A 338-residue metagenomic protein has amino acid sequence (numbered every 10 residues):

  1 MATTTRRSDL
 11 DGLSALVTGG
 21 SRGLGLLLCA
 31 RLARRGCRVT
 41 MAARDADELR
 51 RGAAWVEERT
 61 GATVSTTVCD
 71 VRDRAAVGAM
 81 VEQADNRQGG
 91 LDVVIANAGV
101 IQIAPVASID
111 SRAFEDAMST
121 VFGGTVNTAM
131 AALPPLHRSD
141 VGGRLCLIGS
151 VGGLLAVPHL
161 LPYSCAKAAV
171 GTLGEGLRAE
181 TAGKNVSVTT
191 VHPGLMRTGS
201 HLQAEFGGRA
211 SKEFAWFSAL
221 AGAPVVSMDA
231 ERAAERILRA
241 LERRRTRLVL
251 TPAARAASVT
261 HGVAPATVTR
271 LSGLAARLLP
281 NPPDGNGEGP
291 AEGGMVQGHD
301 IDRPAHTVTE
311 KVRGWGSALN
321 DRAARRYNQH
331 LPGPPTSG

Functional and structural regions predicted by a protein language model:
S14, G19-R22: Conserved glycine-rich cofactor-binding loop
R35-R51: Conserved glycine-rich Rossmann-like NAD(P)H-binding loop of the short-chain dehydrogenase/reductase
A46, V68-A79, S111: The beta1-alpha1 cofactor-binding region of Rossmann-like NAD(H)/NADP(H)-dependent oxidoreductases
P105-V106, D110-E115: Substrate-binding pocket helix/loop in short-chain dehydrogenase/reductase
A129, A166-A169: Active-site helix of classical SDR
S150: Residue(s) in the substrate-gating loop at a strand-loop-helix junction that position the organic substrate next
G183-R255, V259-P282: SDR active-site lid
